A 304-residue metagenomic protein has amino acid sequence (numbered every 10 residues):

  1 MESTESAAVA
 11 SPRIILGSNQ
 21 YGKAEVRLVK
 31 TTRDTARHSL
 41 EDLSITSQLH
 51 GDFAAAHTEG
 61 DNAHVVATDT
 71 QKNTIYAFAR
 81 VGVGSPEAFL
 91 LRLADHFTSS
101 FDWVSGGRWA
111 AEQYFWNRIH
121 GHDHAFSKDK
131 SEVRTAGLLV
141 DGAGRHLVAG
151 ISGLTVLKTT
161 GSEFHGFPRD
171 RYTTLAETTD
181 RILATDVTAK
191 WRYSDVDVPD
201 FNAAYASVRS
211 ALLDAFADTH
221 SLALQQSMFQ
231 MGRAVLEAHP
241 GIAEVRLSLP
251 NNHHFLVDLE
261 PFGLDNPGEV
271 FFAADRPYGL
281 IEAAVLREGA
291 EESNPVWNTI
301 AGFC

Functional and structural regions predicted by a protein language model:
E2-C304: N-terminal intrinsically disordered, cationic/polar leader segments that include organellar targeting peptides
